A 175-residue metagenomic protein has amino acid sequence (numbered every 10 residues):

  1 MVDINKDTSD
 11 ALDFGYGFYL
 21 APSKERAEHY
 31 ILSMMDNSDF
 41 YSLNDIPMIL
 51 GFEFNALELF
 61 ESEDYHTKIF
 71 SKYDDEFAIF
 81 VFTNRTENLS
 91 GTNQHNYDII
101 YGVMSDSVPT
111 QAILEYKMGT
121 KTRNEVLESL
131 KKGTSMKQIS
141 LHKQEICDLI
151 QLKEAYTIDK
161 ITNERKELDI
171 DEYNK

Functional and structural regions predicted by a protein language model:
M1-A11: Short aromatic-glycine-(Arg/Gly/Cys) micro-motifs in beta-strand/loop hairpins
L12-D13, E28, S33-K175: Conserved NAD+-utilizing ADP-ribose enzyme module
D13-L20: A short, exposed loop/beta-hairpin motif centered on an aromatic-Gly-Thr core
